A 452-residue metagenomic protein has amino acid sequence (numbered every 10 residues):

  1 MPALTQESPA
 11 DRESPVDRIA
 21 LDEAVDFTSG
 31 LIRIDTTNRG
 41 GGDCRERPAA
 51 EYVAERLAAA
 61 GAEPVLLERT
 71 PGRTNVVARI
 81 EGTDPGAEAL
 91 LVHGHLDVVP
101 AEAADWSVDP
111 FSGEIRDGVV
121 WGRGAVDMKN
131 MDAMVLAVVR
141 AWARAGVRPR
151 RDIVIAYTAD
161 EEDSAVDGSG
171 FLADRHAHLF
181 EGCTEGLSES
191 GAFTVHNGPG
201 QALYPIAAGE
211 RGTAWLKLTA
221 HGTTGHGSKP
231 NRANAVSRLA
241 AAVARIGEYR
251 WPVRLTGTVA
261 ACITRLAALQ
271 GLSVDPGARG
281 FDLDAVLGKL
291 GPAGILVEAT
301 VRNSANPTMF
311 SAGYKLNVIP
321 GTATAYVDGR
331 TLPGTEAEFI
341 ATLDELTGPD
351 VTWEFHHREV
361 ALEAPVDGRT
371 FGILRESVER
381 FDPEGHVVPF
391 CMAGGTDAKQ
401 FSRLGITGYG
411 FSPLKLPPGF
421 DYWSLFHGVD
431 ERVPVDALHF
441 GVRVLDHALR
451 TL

Functional and structural regions predicted by a protein language model:
M1-T5, I19, G191-F440, D446 (+1 more regions): Metal-dependent amide/peptide-bond hydrolase catalytic core, centered on the "pita-bread" metallohydrolase fold
P2-R123, W142-R151: Acidic/His- and Gly-rich active-site-bordering loop/insert found across diverse amide/peptide-bond hydrolases
V25, R47-E51, D132, A337-A341 (+1 more regions): Short, surface-exposed alpha-helical segments at coil->helix boundaries
I32-T36, A58, A62, R140 (+5 more regions): Sec-exported extracytoplasmic/periplasmic mature domains
H93-G94, Y157, L187-E189, T219-H221: Short beta-strand segments
R116-D127, V387-V388, V429: Short pre-catalytic strand/loop immediately N-terminal to key active-site residues, enriched for Gly-Thr
V120, V126-P205: Acidic/histidine-rich catalytic neighborhood of metal-dependent amide-processing enzymes
N130-A141, R238-A241, F440-V444: Short amphipathic alpha-helical face segments that pack within enzyme cores and frequently flank/anchor catalytic
